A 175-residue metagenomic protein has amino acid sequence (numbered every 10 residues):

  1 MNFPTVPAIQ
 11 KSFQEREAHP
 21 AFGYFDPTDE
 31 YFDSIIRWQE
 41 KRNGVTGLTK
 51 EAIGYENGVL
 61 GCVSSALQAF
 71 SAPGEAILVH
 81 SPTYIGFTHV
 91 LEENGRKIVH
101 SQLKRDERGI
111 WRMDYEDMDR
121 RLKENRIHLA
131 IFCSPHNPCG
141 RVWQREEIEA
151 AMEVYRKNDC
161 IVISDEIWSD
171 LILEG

Functional and structural regions predicted by a protein language model:
M1-G58, S65: N-terminal small-domain helix-loop-helix segment of the aminotransferase-like
A69-L91: Conserved PLP-anchoring active-site segment centered on the Schiff-base-forming lysine
S81, H100-D106: Short beta->alpha connector loops at strand-helix junctions that form conserved, small/polar/Pro-enriched
E93-V99: A short helix-loop-beta submotif of the ANL/AMP-binding
R105-E174: Active-site phosphate-binding strand-loop segment of PLP-dependent enzymes
